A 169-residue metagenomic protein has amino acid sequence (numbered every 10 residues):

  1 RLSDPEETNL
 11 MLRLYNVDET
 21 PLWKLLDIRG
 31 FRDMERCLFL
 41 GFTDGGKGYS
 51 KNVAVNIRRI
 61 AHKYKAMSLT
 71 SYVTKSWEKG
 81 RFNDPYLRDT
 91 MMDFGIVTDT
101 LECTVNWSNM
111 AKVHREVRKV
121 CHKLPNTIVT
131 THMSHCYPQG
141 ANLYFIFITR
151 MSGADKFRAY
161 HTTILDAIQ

Functional and structural regions predicted by a protein language model:
R1-D166: C-terminal substrate-recognition/cap domain of FAD-linked oxidoreductases
